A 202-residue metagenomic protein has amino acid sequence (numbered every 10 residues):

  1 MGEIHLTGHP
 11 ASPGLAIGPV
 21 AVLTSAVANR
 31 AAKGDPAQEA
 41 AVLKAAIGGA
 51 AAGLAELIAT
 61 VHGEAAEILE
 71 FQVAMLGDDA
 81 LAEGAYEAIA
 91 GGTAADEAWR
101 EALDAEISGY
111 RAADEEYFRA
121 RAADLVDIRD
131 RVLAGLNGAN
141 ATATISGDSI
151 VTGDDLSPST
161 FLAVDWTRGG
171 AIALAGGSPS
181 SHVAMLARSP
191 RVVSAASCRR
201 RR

Functional and structural regions predicted by a protein language model:
M1-R202: Non-catalytic, soluble scaffold/interaction modules
